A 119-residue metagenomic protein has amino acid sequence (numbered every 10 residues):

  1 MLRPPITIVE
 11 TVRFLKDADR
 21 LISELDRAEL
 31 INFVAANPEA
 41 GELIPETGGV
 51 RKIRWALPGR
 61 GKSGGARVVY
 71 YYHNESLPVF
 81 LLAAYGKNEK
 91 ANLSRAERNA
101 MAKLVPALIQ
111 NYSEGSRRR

Functional and structural regions predicted by a protein language model:
M1-L25, R118-R119: Arg/Lys-rich, positively charged N-terminal/basic patches that mediate binding to nucleic acids
P4, Y72-R119: Enriched for short, Lys/Arg-rich terminal
E10, L30, T47-R51: A generic structural signal for short beta-strands and their flanking turns/coil linkers
R13, I22-E42: Compact soluble domain cores
D17, F33, L104-L108: Residues that form generic nucleotide/phosphate-binding pockets
E24-R27, S63, R98, A102: Amphipathic alpha-helical transducer elements in NTP-driven molecular machines
A40-Y85, E89: Basic/aromatic recognition patch in beta-strand/loop cores that engages polyanionic ligands
